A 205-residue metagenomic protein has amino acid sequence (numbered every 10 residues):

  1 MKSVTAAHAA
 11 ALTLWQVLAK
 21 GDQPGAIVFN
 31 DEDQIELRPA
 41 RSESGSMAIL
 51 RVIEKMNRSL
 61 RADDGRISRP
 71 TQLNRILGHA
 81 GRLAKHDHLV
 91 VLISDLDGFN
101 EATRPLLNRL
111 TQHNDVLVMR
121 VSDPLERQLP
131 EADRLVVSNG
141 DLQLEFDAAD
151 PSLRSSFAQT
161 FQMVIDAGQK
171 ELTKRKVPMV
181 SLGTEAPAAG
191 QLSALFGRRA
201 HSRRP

Functional and structural regions predicted by a protein language model:
M1-A11, W15-P205: Exposed, interaction-prone extracellular/peripheral surfaces
